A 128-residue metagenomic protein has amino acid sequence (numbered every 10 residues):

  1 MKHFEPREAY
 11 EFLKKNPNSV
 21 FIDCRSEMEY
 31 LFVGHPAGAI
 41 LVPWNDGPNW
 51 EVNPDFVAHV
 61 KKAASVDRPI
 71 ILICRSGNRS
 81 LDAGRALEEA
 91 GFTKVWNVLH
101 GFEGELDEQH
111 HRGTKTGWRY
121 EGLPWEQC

Functional and structural regions predicted by a protein language model:
M1-S19, E27-P69, S80-C128: Rhodanese-like catalytic fold shared by cysteine-dependent sulfurtransferases and DSP/PTP-type phosphatases
D23, G77: Conserved G/P- and acidic residue-centered "switch" motifs that form tight phosphate/ATP-binding loops in soluble
L72-I73: Short, surface-exposed ligand- or partner-binding patches at beta-edge/loop junctions that are enriched in aromatics
